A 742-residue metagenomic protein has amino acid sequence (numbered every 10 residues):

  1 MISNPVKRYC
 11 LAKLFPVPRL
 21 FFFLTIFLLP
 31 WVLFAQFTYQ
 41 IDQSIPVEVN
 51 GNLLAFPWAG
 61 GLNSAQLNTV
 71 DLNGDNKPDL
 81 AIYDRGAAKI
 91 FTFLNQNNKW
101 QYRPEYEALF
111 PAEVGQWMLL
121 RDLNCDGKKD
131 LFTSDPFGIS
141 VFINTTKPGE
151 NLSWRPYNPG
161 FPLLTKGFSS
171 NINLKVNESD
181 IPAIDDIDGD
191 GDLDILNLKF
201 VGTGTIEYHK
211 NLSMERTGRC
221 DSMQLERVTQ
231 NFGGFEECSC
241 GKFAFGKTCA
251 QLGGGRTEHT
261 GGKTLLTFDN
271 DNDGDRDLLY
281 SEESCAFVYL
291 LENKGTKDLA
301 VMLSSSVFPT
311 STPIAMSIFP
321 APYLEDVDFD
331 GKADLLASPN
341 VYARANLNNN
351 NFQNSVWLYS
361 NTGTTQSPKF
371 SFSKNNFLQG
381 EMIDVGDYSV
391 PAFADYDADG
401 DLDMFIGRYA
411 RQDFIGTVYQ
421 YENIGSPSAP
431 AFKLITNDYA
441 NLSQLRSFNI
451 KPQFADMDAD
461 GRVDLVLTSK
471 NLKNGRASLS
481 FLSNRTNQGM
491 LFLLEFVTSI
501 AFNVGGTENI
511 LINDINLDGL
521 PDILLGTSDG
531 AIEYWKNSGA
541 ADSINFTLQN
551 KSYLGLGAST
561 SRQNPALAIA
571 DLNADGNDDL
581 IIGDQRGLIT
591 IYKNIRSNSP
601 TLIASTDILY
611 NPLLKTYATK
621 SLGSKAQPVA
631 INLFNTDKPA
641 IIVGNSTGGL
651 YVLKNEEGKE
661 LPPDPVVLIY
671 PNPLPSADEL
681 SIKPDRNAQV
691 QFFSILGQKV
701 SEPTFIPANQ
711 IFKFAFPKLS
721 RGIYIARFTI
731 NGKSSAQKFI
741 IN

Functional and structural regions predicted by a protein language model:
M1-N4, V17, D664-Y670, L674-N742: C-terminal outer-membrane/trafficking sorting elements
M1-Q40, A736: Bacterial Sec-dependent N-terminal signal peptides
S3-V6, A12, T25, E422 (+6 more regions): Generic cytosolic/nucleocytoplasmic N-terminal low-complexity/intrinsically disordered segments
S3-V6, I26, S499, Y617 (+2 more regions): N-terminal compositionally biased, intrinsically disordered segments and leader/signal-like regions
L24-T25, S605, N635, P703 (+1 more regions): Intrinsically disordered/low-complexity terminal segments and short unstructured peptides
Q36-P663, P673: Beta-propeller-forming repeat regions
